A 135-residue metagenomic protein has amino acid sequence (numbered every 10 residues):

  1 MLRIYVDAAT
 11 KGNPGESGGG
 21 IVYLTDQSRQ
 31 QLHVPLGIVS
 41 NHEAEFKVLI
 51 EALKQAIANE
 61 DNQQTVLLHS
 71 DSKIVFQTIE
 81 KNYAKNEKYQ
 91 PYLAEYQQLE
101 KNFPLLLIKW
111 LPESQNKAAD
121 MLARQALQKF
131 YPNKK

Functional and structural regions predicted by a protein language model:
M1, K134-K135: Short, low-complexity, intrinsically disordered N-terminal peptides in bacterial proteins
M1-E43, Q55: RNase H-like nuclease fold core
A9-N13, I50-L122, K129, N133: RNase H catalytic domain
E43, K47-E51: Short amphipathic alpha-helical face segments that pack within enzyme cores and frequently flank/anchor catalytic
